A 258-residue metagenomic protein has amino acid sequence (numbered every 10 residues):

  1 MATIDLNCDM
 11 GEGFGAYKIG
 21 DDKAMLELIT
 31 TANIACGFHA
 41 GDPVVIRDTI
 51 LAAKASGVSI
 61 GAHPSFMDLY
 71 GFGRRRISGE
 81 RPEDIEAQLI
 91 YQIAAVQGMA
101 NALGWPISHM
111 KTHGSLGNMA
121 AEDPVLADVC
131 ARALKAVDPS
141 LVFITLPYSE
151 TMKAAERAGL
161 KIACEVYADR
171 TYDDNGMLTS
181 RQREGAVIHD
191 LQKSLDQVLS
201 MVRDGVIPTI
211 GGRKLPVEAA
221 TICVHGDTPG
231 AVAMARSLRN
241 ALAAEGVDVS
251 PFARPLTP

Functional and structural regions predicted by a protein language model:
D9, H63, M110, V224: Conserved, mostly hydrophobic/aromatic
K18, D22, A32-H39, G71-E86 (+3 more regions): Glycine-rich tight-turn/loop motif centered on a GG-T
K23-E27, D48-G61, N101-G104: Acidic (Asp/Glu)-rich catalytic clusters
V58-I77, H113: Short, charge-patterned binding micro-sites
Y70-H109: Glycine/small-residue-rich loop that forms an oxyanion/phosphate-binding "nest" at active or ligand-binding sites
M99-S108, G205-P216, G246-P255: Flexible, glycine/charged-enriched surface loops at secondary-structure junctions
L141, A233-P258: C-terminal domain-boundary segment and adjacent tail
Y148-V206: Active-site rim beta-loop-alpha module in soluble metabolic enzymes
